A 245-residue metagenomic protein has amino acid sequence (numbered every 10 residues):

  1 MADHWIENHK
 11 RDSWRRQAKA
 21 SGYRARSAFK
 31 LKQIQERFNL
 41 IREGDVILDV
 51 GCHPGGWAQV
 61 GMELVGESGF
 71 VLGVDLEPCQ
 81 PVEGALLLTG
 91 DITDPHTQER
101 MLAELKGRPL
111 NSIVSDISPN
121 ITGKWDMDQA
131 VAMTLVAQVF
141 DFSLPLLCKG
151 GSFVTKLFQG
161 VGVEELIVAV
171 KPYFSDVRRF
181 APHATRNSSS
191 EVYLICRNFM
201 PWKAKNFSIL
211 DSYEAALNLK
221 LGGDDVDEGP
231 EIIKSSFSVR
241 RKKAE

Functional and structural regions predicted by a protein language model:
A2-A20, A25, E36-F38, N187-E245: SAM/dcSAM-binding transferase cores
E36-R42, K106-G107, P145-L146: Glycine-rich helix-loop-beta junction characteristic of Rossmann-like nucleotide cofactor-binding loops
E43-H53: Conserved class I S-adenosyl-L-methionine
D45, G69, G151: Glycine-centered, small-residue-biased loops immediately flanking beta-strands in adenine/cofactor-binding cores
P54-E67: Conserved SAM-binding loop of SAM-dependent methyltransferases across substrates and taxa, primarily the Class I
V65-G66, R108, L147-C148: Helix-to-beta-strand junctions that scaffold the AdoMet/dcAdoMet cofactor pocket in Class I SAM-dependent enzymes
V74-T122: S-adenosyl-L-methionine
L87, Q129-V131, L135-F180: Conserved Class I SAM-dependent methyltransferase catalytic core
